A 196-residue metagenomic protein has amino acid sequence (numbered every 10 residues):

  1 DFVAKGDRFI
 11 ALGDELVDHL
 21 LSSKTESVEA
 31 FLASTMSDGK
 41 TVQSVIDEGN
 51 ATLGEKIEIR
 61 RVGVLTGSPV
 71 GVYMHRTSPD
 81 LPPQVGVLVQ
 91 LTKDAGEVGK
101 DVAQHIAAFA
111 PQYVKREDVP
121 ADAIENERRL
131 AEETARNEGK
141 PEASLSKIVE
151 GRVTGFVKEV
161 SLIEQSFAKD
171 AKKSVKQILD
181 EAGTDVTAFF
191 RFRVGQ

Functional and structural regions predicted by a protein language model:
D1-Q196: N-terminal assembly/interaction segments in proteins that build large macromolecular machines
